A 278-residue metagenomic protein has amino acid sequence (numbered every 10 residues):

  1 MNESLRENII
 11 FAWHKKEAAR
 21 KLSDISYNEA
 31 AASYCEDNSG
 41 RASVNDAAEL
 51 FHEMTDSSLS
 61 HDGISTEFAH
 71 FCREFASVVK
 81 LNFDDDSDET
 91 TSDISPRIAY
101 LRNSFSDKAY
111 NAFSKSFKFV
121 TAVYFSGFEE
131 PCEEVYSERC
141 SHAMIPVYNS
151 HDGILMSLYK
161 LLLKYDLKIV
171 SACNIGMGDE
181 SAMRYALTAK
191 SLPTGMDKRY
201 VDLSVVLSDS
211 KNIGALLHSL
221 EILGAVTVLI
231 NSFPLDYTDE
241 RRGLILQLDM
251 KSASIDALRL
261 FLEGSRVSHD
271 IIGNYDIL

Functional and structural regions predicted by a protein language model:
M1-L278: Domain-level signature for soluble enzymes in the chorismate/prephenate branch of the shikimate pathway
